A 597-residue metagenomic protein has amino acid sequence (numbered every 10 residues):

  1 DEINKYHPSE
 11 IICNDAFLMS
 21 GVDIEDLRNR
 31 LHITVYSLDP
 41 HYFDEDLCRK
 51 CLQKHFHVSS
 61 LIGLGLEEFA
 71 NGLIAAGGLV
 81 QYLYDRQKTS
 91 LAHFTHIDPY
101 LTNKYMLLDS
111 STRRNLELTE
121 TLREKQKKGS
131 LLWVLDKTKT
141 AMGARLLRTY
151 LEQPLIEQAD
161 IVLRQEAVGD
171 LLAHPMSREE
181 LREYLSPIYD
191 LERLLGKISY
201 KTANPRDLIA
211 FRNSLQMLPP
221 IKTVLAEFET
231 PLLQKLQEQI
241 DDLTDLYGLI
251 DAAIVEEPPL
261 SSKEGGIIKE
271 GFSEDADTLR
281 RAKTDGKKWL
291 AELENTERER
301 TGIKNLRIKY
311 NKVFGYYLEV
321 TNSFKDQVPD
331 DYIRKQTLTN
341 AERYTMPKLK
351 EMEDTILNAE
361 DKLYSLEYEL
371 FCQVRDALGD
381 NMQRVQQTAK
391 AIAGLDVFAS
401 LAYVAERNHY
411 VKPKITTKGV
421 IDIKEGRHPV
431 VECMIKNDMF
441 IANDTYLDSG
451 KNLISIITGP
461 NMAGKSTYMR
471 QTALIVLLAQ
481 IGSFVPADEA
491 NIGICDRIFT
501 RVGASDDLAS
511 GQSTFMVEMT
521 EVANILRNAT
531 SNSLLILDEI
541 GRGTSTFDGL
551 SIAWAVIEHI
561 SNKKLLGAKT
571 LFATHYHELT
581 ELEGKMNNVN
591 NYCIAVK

Functional and structural regions predicted by a protein language model:
D1-D170, S186-S199, A203-N295, V420: Charged catalytic and DNA/RNA-contacting regions of genome-maintenance and nucleic-acid-processing enzymes
S60-G65, L147-L151, L171-S177, G196 (+4 more regions): Glycine- and acidic
F69, K139-T140, L147-Y150, T321-E353 (+1 more regions): ATPase nucleotide-binding head domains, primarily ABC-like/P-loop NTPase cores
Y200, N204, S214-M217, K235 (+3 more regions): Charged, surface-exposed helical/loop "interaction arms" that form contiguous linear patches used for dimerization
L246, A253, L260, Y316-Y332: Cytosolic, long alpha-helical scaffolding segments
L338, E342-D376: Extended, charged coiled-coil "arm/hinge" scaffolds of SMC/Rad50-like chromosome-maintenance ATPases and other large
